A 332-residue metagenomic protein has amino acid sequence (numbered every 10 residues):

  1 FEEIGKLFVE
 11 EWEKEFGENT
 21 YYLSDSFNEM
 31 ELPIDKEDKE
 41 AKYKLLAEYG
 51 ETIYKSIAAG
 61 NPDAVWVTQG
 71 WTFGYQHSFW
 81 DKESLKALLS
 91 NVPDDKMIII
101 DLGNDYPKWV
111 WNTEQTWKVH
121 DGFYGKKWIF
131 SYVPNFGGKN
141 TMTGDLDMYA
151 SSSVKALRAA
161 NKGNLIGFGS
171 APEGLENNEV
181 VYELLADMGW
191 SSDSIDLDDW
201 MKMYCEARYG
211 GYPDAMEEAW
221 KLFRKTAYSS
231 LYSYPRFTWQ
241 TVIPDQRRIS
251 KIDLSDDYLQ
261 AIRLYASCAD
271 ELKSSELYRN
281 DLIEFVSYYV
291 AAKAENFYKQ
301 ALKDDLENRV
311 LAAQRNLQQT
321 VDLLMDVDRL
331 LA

Functional and structural regions predicted by a protein language model:
F1-P213, E217-R224, S229, I243-I252 (+3 more regions): Catalytic-core regions of glycoside hydrolase
D25, M216-K221, S233-V242, K273-D281: Short coil/turn segments at secondary-structure boundaries
L175-E179, S230-W239, C268-K273: Short, compositionally biased low-complexity segments
R247-A332: Histidine-centered catalytic/metal-binding microenvironments
